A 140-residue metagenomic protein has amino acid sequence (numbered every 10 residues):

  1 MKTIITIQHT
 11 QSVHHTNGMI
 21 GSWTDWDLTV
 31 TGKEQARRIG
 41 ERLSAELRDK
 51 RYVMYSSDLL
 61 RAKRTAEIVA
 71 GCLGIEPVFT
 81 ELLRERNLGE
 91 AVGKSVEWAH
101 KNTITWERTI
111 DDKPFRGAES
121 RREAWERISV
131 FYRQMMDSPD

Functional and structural regions predicted by a protein language model:
K2, I7-E76: Active-site-proximal alpha-helix that buttresses catalytic centers in soluble enzyme cores
I39, L43, A124-M135: Generic hydrophobic alpha-helical segments
E46, T80, S138: Acidic-histidine catalytic/liganding microenvironments
D49, G93-S95, D140: A glycine-biased structural micro-motif
K50, T109-K113, S138: Alpha-helix C-capping/helix-to-loop hinge sites
S57-L59, L82, D140: Short, well-ordered beta-to-alpha junction loops that form the rim of enzyme active sites and present histidine/acidic
K63, L73, S129-D140: Active-site-adjacent alpha-helix immediately C-terminal to a catalytic or transition-state-stabilizing loop
V69-V130: Phosphate-handling substructures
